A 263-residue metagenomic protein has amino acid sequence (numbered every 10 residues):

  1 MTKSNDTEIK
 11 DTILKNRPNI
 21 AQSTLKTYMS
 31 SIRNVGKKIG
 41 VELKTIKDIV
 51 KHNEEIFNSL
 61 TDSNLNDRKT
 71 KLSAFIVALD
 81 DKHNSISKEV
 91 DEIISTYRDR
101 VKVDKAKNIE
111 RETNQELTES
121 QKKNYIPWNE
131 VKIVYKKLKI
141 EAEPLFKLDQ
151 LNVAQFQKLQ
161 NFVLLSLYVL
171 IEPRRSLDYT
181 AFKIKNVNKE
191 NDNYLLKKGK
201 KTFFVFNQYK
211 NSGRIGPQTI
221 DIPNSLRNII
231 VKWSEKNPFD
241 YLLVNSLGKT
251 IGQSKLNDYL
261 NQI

Functional and structural regions predicted by a protein language model:
D6, L14-D99, I222: Non-catalytic DNA-binding core/recognition domains of DNA-processing enzymes
K37-G40, D80-N84, Y168-P173, T180-V187: Hydrophobic/aromatic-lined pockets within catalytic cores
I49-S59, L195-Q208, V244: Generic recognition of long tandem-repeat/solenoid scaffolds
K71, F156, Q160, L256: Hydrophobic (often cysteine-bearing) scaffold residues that line and stabilize catalytic clefts of nucleotide/cofactor
S87-K147: Flexible interdomain linker/hinge and immediately adjacent N-terminus of the catalytic tyrosine-recombinase domain
W128-L177: Basic, Lys/Arg- and aromatic-enriched nucleic-acid-binding interface segment
A181-N224: Conserved tyrosine-mediated DNA breakage-rejoining catalytic core shared by Y-recombinases
T219-I263: Active-site/catalytic core of tyrosine-dependent DNA strand-transfer enzymes
